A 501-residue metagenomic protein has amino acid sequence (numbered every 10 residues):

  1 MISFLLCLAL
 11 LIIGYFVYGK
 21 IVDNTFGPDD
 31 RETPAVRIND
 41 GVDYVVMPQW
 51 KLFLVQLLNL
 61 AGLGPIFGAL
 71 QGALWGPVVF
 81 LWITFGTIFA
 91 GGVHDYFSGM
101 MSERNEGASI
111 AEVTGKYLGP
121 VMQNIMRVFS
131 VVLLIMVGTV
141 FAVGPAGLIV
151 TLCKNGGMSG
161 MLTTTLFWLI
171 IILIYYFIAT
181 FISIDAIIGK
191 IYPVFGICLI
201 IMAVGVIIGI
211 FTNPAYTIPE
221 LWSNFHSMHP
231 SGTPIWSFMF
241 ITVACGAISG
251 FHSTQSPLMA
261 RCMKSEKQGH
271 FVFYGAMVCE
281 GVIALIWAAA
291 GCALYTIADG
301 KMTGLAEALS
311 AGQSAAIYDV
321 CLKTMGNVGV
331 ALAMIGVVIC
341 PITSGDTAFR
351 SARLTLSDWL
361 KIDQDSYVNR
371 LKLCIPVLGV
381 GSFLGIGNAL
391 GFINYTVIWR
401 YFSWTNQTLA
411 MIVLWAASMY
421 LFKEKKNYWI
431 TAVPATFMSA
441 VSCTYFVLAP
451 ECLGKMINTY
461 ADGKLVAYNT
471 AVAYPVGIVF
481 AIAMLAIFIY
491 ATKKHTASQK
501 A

Functional and structural regions predicted by a protein language model:
M1-G19, G72-S102, A111, V330 (+1 more regions): Extracellular loop-to-transmembrane helix junctions
A9-G27, F129, P145-I149, T165-T212 (+2 more regions): Membrane-interface loop-to-helix entry segments
L10-I66, Q268: Membrane-interface "cap" regions at the ends of multi-pass membrane proteins
L10-L11, Y15, Q56, A90-E106 (+5 more regions): Helix-loop-helix module between adjacent transmembrane segments
M47-G64, I207-A215, N224-W287, L332-S344: Hydrophobic, membrane-embedded alpha-helices of multi-pass small-molecule transporters
G99, I210-L221, G275-D319, I386-I393: Extracellular/periplasmic helix-exit of transmembrane alpha-helices
Q123-R127, L162-I170, G275-A284, C292 (+6 more regions): Loop-to-transmembrane helix boundary motifs in multi-pass membrane proteins
G138-G156, T164-W168, T180, L199-S227 (+2 more regions): Hydrophobic alpha-helical segments and their helix-loop junctions in multi-pass secondary transporters
